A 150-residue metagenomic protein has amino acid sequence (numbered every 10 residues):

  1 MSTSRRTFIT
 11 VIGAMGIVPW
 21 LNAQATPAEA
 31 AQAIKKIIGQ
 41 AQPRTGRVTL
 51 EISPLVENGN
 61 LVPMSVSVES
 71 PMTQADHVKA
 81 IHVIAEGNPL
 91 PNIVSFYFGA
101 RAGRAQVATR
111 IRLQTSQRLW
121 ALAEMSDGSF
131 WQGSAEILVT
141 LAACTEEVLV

Functional and structural regions predicted by a protein language model:
M1-P19: N-terminal secretory signal peptides and thylakoid transit peptides that target proteins across membranes
A25-G59, F96-Y97: Transition segment at domain starts
Q32-Q40, Q132-V150: Extracytoplasmic/periplasmic copper-protein system
P63-P71: Short edge beta-strand/loop segments characteristic of extracellular beta-sandwich folds
P89-R112: An anionic, turn-rich surface loop/hairpin at beta-sheet edges that serves as a generic interaction/coordination patch
Q114-R118: Extracellular Ig-like/FN3 beta-sandwich strand-entry sites
S126-Q132: Short acidic/polar inter-strand loop motif in beta-rich domains
